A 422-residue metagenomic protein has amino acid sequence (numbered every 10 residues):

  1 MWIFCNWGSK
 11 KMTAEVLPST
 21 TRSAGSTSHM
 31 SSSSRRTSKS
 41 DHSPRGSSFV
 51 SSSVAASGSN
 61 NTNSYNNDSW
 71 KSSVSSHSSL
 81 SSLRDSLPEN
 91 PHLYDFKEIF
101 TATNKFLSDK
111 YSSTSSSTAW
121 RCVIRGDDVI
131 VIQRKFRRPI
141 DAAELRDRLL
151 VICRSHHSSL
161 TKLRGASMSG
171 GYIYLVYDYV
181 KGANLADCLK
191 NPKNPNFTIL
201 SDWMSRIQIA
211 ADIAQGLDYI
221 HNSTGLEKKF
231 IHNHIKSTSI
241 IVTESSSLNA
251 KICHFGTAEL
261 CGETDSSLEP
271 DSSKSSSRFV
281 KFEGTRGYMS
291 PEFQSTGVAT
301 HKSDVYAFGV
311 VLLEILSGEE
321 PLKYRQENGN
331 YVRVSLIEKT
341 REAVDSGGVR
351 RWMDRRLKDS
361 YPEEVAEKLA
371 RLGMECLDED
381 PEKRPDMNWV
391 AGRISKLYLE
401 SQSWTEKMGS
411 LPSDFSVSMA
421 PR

Functional and structural regions predicted by a protein language model:
M1-L93, N104, A119, D128-I140 (+4 more regions): Intrinsically disordered, low-complexity cytosolic regulatory tails and linkers adjacent to catalytic/signaling modules
K162-I173, K181-G182: Short beta-strand micro-motifs within the conserved protein kinase catalytic domain, predominantly in the N-lobe
V180-N196, E320, G348: Structural motif in protein kinase domains
G216-F230: Protein kinase catalytic-loop region centered on the HRD/HxD motif
K236-G287: Activation segment/activation loop of eukaryotic-type protein kinase catalytic domains
D304: Conserved catalytic-loop aspartate of Hanks-type protein kinases
I337-E382: C-terminal lobe substrate-recognition/regulatory segment of protein kinase catalytic domains
